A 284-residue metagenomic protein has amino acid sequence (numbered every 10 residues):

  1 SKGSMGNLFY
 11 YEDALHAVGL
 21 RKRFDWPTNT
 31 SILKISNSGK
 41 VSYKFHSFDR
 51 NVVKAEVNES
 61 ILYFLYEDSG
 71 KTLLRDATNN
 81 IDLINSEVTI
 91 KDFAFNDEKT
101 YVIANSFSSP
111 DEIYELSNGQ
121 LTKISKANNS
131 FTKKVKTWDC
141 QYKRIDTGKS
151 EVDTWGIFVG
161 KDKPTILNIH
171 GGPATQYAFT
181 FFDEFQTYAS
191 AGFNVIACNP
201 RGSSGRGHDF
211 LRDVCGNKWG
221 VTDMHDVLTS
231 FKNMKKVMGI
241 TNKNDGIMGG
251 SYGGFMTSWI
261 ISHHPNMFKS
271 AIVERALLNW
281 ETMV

Functional and structural regions predicted by a protein language model:
S1, G6, L65, I81-F158 (+3 more regions): Non-catalytic accessory segments flanking enzyme active sites
S1-G6, V18-I32, F45-V52, F64-L73 (+3 more regions): A flexible loop/linker signature enriched in serine peptidases of the S9 family
L8-Y10, E56, A94: Conserved beta-strand position repeated across blades of beta-propeller domains
D13, E59-S60, E98: Short coil/turn segments that connect the beta-strands within blades of beta-propeller domains
S31-N37, E115-S117: Beta-propeller blade signature
A127-V237, K243, G250, L278: Cap/lid segment of the alpha/beta-hydrolase catalytic domain
G207-D209, T257-V284: Hydrolase active-site cap/lid region
G249, G253, T257: Gly/Ala-rich beta-loop-alpha elbow adjacent to hydrolase catalytic centers
